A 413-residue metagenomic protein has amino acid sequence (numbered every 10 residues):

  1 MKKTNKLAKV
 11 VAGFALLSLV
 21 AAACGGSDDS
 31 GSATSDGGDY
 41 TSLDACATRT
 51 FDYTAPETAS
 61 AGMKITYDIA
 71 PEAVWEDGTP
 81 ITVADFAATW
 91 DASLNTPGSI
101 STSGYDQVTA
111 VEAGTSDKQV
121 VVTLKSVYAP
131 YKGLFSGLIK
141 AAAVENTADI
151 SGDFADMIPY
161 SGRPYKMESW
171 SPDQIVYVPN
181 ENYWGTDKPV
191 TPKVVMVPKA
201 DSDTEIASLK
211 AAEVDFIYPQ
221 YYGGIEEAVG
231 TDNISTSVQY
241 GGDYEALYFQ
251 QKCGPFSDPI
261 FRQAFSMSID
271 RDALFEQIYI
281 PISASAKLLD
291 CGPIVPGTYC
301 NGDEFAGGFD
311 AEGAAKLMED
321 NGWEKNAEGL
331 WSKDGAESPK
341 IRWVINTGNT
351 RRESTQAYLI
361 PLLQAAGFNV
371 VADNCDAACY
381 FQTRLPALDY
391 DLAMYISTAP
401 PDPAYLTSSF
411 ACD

Functional and structural regions predicted by a protein language model:
G25-T34: Bacterial lipoprotein signal-peptidase II cleavage site
D39-Y40, R49-G98, Q119-V121, P255: Aromatic- and charge-enriched surface segment that lines or borders ligand/interaction sites
S60, K64-D68, S101-T147: Surface-exposed binding/hinge segments that line and control ligand-binding clefts or catalytic entry sites
I69, D153, N182-E227, I360 (+2 more regions): Ligand-site clamp/hinge motif
A70, V178-N182, Q239-A264, S268 (+2 more regions): A bilobed periplasmic-binding-protein/Venus flytrap-type ligand-binding module shared by bacterial periplasmic
S136-P189, K193, A311-E312, K316 (+1 more regions): Gly/Pro-rich hinge or "lid" segments in bacterial periplasmic/extracellular proteins
P172, E324-A399: Ligand/substrate-recognition segments at binding pockets and active sites
A286-A327, T347-S354: Structural transition elements
